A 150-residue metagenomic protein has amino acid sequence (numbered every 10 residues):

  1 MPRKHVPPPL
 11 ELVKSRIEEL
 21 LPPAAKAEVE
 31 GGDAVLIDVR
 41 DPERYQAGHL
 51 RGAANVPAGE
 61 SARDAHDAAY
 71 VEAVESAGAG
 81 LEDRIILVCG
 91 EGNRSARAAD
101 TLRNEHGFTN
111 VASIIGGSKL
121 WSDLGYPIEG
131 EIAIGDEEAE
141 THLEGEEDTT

Functional and structural regions predicted by a protein language model:
M1-A34, P42-R84, E91-T150: Rhodanese-like catalytic fold shared by cysteine-dependent sulfurtransferases and DSP/PTP-type phosphatases
D38: N-terminal glycine-rich beta->alpha transition that marks the start or flank of a dinucleotide-binding site
